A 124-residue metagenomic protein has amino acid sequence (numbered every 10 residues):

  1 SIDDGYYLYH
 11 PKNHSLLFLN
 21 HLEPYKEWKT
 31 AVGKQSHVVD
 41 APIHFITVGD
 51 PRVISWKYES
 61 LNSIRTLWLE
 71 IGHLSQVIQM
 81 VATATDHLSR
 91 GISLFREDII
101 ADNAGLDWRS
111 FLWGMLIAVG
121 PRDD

Functional and structural regions predicted by a protein language model:
S1-D124: Acidic, surface-exposed loops and disordered segments
